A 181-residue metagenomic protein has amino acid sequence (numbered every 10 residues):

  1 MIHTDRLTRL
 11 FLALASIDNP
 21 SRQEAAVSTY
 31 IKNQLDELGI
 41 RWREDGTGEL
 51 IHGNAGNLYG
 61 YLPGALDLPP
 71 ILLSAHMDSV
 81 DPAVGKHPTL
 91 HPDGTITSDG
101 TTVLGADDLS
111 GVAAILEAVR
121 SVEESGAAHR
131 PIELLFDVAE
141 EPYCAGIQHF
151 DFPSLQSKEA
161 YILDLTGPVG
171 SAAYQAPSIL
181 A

Functional and structural regions predicted by a protein language model:
M1-R22: N-terminal capping segment at the start of a domain
H3, I147-A181: Metal-dependent peptidase/peptidase-like ectodomains
L14-I17, L38, S121-G126: Change "in soluble alpha/beta enzymes" to "in soluble alpha/beta proteins
D18, R22-A25, N33-L38: Short glycine- and acidic-rich boundary segments immediately preceding or forming the N-terminal edge of structured
S28, Q34, G53-N54, Y61-P63 (+4 more regions): Active-site metal-coordination/substrate-binding segment of hydrolases, especially metallo-dependent peptidases
R41: Residue-level detector of anion-binding/catalytic polar loops
A55-L58, A181: Short glycine-rich loop/turn motifs
